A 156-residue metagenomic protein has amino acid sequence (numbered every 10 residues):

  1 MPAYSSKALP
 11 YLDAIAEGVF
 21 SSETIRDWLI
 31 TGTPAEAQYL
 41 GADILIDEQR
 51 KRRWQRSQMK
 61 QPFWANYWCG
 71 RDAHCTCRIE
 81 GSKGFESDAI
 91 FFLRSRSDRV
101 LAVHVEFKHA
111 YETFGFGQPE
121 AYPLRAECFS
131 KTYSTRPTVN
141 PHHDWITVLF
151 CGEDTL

Functional and structural regions predicted by a protein language model:
M1-L156: Charged, terminal alpha-helix-loop-beta segments that serve as non-catalytic nucleic-acid engagement and/or assembly
